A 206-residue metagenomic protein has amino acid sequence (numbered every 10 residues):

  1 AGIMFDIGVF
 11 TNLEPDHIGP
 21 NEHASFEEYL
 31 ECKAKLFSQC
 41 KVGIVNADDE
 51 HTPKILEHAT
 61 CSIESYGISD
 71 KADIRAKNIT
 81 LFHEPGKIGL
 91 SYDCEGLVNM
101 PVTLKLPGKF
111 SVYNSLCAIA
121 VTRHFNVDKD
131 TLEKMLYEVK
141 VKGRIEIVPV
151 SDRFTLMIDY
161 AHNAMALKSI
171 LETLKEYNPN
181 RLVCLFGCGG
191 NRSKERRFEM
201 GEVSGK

Functional and structural regions predicted by a protein language model:
G2-T155, P179: Acidic, Mg2+-coordinating active-site environments of NTP-dependent enzymes
K33, A164, S204: Short amphipathic alpha-helical/adjacent loop interface patches that line ligand and macromolecule-binding sites
V45, I158, F186: Active-site flanking residues adjacent to catalytic metal/cofactor-binding acidic residues
P53, M165-K168: Alpha-helical elements of the RecA-like P-loop NTPase motor core of helicases
K71, K109-F110, H162-N163, N191-R192: Glycine-/small-residue-rich active-site loops that bind phosphorylated ligands and cofactors
C117, H162, A166: Conserved cofactor-binding/catalytic machinery of classical short-chain dehydrogenase/reductase
V141, L167-K168, E172-K206: Active-site beta-alpha connecting loops in nucleotide-dependent enzymes
T155-H162: Switch II (G3) loop of P-loop NTPases
